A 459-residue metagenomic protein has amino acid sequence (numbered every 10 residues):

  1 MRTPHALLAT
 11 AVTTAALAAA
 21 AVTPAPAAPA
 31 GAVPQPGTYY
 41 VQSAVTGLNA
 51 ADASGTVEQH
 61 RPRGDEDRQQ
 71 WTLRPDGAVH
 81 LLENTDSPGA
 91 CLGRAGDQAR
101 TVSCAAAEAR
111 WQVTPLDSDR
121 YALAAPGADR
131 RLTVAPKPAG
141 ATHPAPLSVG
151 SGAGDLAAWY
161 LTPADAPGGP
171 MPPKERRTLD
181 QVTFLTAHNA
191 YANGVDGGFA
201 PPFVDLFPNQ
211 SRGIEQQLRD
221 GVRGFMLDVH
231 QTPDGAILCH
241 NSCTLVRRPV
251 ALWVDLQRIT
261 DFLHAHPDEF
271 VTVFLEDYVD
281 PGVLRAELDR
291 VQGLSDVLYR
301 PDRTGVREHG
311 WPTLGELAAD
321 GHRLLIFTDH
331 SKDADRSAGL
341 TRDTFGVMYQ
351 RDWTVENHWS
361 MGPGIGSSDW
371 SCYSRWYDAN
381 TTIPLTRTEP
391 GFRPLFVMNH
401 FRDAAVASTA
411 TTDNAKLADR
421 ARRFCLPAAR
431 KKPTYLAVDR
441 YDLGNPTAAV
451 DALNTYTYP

Functional and structural regions predicted by a protein language model:
M1-A32, D228: Secretory targeting and sorting signals
P4-H5, T14, V113, R120 (+11 more regions): Generic N-terminal initiation segments characterized by hydrophobic and/or small/turn-forming residues
L8, D52-G55, Q70, V79 (+16 more regions): Low-complexity, compositionally biased segments
A11, L17, A51, D67 (+14 more regions): Generic marker of "main functional regions" within proteins
G31-A166: Lectin-like carbohydrate-binding module/patch detector with strong preference for beta-trefoil
A106, T162-P459: Catalytic cores of phosphodiester-bond hydrolases, prominently lipid phosphodiesterases
